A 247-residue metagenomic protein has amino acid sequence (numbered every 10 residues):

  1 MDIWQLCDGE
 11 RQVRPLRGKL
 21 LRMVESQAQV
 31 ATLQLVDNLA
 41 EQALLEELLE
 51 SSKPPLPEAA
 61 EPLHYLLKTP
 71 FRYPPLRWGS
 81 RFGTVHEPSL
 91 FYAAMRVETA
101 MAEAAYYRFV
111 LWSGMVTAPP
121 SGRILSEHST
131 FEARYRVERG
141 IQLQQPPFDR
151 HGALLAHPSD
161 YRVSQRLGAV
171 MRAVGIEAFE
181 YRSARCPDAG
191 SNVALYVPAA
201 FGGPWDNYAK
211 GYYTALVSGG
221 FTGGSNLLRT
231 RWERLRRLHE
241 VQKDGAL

Functional and structural regions predicted by a protein language model:
M1-T84, F109-L247: Active-site and NAD+-binding cores of ADP-ribose-processing enzymes
S89-A94: A short, exposed loop/beta-hairpin motif centered on an aromatic-Gly-Thr core
M95-R96, G175: Generic detector of short, well-ordered, non-transmembrane alpha-helical segments enriched in hydrophobic residues
R96-V97, A184: An acidic- and aromatic-residue-enriched active-site/binding cleft used to recognize and process polar
A104: Glycine-rich, aromatic-lined ligand/substrate-binding cores of catalytic and carbohydrate-binding domains
